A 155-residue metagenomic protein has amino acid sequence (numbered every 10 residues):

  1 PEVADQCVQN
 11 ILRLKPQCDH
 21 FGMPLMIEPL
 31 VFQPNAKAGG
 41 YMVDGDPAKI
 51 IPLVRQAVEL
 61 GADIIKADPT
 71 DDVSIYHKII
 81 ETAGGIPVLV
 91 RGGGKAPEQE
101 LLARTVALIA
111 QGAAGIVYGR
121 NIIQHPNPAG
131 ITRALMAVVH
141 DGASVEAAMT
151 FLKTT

Functional and structural regions predicted by a protein language model:
P1-V88, A96-A114, A137, A147-A148: Alpha/beta enzyme core
P69, G92-G93, R120-N121: Short secondary-structure boundary segments
K95-E98, I123-H125: Short gly/pro/ser/thr-enriched loop/turn and capping motifs at secondary-structure boundaries
I109-G112, I123-T155: C-terminal helical cap(s) of enzyme catalytic domains, especially alpha/beta-barrels
I116-Y118: Short glycine-rich or small-residue beta-strand-to-loop segments that form or flank ligand, phosphate, metal/Fe-S
